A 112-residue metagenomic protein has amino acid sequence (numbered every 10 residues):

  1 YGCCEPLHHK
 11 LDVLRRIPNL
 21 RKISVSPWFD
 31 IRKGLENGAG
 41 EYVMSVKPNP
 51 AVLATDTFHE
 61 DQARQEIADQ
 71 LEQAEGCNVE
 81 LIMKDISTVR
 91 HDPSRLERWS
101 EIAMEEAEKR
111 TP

Functional and structural regions predicted by a protein language model:
Y1-P112: Catalytic-face loop-and-helix region of soluble metabolic enzyme cores
